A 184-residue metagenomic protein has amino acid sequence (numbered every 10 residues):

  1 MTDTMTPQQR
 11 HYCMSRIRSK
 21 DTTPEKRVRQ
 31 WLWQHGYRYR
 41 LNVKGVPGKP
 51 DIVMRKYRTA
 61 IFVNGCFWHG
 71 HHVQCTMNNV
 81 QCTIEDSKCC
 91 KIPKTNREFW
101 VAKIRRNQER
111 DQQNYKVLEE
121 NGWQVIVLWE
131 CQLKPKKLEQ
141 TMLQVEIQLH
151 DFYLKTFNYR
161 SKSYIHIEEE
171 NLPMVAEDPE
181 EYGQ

Functional and structural regions predicted by a protein language model:
M1-V127, C131-Q184: Nucleic-acid endo/exonuclease domains
